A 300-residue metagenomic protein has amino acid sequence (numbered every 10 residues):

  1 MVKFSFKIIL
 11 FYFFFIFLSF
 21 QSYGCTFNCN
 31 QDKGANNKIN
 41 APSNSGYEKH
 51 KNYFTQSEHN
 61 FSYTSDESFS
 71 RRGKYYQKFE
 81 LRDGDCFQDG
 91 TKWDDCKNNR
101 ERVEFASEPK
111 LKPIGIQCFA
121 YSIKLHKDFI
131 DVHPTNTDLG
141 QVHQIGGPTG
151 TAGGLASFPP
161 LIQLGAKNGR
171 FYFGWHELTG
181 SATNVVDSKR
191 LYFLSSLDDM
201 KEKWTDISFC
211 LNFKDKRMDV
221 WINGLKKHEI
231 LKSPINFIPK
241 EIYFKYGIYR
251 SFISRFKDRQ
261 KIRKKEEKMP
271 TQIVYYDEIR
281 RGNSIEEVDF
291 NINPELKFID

Functional and structural regions predicted by a protein language model:
M1-L10: Bacterial N-terminal signal peptides that target proteins for export
K7, Q21-G24: Serine/proline-rich low-complexity intrinsically disordered segments, especially terminal tails, linkers
I9-S19: Bacterial N-terminal signal peptides
G24-T205, L211-D300: Low-complexity, Ser/Thr/Pro/Gly-rich disordered linker/stalk regions
